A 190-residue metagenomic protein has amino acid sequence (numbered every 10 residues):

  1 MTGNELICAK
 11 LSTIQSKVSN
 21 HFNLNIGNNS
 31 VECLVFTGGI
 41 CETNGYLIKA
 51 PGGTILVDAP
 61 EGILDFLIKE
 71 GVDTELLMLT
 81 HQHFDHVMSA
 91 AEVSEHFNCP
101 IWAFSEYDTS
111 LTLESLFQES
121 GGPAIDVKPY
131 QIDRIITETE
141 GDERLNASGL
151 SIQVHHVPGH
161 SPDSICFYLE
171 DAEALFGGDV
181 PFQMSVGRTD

Functional and structural regions predicted by a protein language model:
S12, S16-S19: Serine residues within intrinsically disordered or low-complexity segments
H21-E70, C166-G178: Conserved beta-strand hairpin/beta-sheet module of binuclear metal-dependent hydrolase folds, prominently
N29-V35, D142-E143, L150-Q153: Short, hydrophobic/aromatic-rich segments at coil-to-beta transitions
T54-V57, L76-L79, V154-H156: Short catalytic-loop micro-motif centered on adjacent basic/acidic residues
G62-A147: Active-site HxH/HxHxD metal-binding segment of metal-dependent hydrolases
F117, S151-D190: Metallo-beta-lactamase
